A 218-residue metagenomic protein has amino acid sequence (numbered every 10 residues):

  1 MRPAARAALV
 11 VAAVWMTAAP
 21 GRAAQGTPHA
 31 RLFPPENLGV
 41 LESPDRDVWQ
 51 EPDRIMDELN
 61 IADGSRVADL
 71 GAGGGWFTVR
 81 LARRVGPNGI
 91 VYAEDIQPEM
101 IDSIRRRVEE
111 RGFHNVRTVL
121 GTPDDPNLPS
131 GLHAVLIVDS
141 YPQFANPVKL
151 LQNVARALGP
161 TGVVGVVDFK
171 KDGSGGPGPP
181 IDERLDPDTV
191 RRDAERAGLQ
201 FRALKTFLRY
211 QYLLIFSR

Functional and structural regions predicted by a protein language model:
R22-A68, G74-F77, D102, R106: Class I SAM-dependent transferase core
S65, G89, G162: Glycine-centered, small-residue-biased loops immediately flanking beta-strands in adenine/cofactor-binding cores
V67, V135-L136: Hydrophobic beta-strand segment of the Class I
A68, A72-P126: Class I SAM-dependent methyltransferase SAM/SAH-binding core
A82-G86, V148-V163: A short glycine-rich, Lys/Arg-flanked "PGG" loop and its adjoining helix->strand segment in the class I
I101, V163-R191: Conserved class I S-adenosyl-L-methionine
P126-V135: A short acidic, Gly/Pro-enriched loop at the edge of an enzyme's catalytic core that lines a small-molecule cofactor
R202-R218: Core SAM-dependent methyltransferase catalytic element
